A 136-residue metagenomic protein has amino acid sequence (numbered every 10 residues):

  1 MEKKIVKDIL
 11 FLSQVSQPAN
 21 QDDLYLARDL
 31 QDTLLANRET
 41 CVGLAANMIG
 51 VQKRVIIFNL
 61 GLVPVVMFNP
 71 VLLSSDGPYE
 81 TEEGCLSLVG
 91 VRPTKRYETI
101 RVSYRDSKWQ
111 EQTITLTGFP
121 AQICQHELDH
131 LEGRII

Functional and structural regions predicted by a protein language model:
M1-I136: Positively charged
